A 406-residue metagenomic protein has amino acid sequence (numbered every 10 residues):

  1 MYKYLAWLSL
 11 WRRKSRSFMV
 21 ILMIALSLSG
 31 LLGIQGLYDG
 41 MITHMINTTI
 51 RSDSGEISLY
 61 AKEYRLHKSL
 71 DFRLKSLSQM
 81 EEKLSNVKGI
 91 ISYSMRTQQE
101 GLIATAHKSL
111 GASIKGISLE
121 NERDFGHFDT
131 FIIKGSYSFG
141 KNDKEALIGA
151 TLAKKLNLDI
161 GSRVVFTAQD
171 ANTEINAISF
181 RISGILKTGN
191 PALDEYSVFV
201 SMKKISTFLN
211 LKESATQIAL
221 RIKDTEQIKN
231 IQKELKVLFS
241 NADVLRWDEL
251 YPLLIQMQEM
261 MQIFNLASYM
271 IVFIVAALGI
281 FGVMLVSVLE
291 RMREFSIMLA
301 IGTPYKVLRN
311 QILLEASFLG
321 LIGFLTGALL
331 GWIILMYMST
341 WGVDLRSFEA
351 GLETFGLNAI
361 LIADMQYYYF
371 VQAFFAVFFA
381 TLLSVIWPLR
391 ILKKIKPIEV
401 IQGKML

Functional and structural regions predicted by a protein language model:
M1-L32, I42, T48, K306 (+1 more regions): N-terminal Sec/SRP start-transfer signal
K14-M41, E259-E294, S317-L329, F375-L383: Hydrophobic alpha-helical transmembrane segments of multi-pass inner-membrane transport and secretion
Q35-S113, R123, S136-N142: Hydrophobic, regular-secondary-structure patches
M41, D224-L278, L289: Peri-transmembrane interface segments
K115-L156: Short beta-strand boundary microenvironments
T151, L156-A242: Basic-flanked hydrophobic alpha-helices used for secretion and membrane insertion
L285, R293-S339, Q372: Transmembrane alpha-helical interface segments in multi-pass membrane proteins
A363-L406: C-terminal membrane-exit region of the final transmembrane helix in multipass inner-membrane proteins
